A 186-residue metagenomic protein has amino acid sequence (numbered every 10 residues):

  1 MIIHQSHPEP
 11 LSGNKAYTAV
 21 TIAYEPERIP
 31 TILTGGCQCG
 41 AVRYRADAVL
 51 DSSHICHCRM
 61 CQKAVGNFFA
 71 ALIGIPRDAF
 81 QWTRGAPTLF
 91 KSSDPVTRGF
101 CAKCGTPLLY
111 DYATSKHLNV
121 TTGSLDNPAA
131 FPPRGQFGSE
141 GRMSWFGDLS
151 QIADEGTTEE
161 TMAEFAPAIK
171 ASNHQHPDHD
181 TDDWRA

Functional and structural regions predicted by a protein language model:
I2-T34, A41-A186: A short Gly-Trp-Pro
